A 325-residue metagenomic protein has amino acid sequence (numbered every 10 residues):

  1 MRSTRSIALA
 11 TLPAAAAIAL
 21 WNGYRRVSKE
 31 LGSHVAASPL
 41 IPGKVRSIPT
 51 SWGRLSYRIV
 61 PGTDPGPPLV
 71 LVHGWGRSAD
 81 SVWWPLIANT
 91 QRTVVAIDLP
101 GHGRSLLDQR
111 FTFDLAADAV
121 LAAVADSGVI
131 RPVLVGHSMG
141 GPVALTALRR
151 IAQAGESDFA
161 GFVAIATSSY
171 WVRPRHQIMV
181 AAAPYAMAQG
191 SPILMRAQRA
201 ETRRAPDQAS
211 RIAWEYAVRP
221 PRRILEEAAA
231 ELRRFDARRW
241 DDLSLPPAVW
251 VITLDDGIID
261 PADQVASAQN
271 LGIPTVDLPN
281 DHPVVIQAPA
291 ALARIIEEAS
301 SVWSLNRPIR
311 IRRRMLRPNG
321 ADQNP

Functional and structural regions predicted by a protein language model:
R2-R26: Hydrophobic alpha-helical topogenic segments used for membrane insertion/localization
R58-R104: Conserved HGGG/HGGXW glycine-rich cap/lid loop of the alpha/beta-hydrolase fold
V95-V133: Active-site loop/oxyanion-hole signature of alpha/beta-hydrolase fold enzymes
G136, G140, A144: Gly/Ala-rich beta-loop-alpha elbow adjacent to hydrolase catalytic centers
T146-R149, Q153-Q189: Flexible "cap/lid" loop of the alpha/beta hydrolase fold
P174-R175, Q189-L243: Conserved alpha/beta-hydrolase catalytic His-Asp/Glu region
A229-A266, P279: Conserved serine/cysteine hydrolase catalytic core
I273-P325: Catalytic active-site module of serine/aspartate enzymes centered on a nucleophile-bearing elbow/loop
